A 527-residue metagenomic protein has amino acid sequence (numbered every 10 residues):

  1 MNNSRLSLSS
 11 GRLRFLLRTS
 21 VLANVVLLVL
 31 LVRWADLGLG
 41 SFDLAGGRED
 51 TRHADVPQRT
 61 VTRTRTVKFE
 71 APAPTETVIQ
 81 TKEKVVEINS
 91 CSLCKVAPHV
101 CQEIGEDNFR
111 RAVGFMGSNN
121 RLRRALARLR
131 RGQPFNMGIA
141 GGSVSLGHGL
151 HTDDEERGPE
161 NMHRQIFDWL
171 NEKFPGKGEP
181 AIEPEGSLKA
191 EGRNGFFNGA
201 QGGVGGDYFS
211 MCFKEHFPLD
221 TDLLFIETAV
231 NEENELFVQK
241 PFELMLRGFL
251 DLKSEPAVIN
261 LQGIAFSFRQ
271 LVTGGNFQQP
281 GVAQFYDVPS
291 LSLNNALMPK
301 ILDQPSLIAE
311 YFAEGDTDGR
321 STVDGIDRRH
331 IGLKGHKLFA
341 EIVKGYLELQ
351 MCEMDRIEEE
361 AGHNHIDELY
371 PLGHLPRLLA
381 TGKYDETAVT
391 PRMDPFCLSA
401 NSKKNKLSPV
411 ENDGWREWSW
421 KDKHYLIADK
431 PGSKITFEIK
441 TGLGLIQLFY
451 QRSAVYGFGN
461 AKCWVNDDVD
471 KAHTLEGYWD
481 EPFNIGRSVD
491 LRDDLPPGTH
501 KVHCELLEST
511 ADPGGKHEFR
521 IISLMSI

Functional and structural regions predicted by a protein language model:
N2-T51: N-terminal signal-anchor transmembrane helix specifying type II single-pass membrane topology of secretory-pathway
G11-V21, L30, V85-N108, E314-I527: Conserved catalytic region of serine esterases and O-acyltransferases that act on ester linkages in lipids
R48-C91: Fungal extracellular Ser/Thr-rich, low-complexity intrinsically disordered regions
S90-G199, K214-P218, I446-Y456, W464 (+4 more regions): Serine-esterase "nucleophile elbow" of acetyl-processing enzymes
G117-R124, G205-F217, K240-G248, G274-Q278: Alpha-helical scaffolding within the catalytic cores of extracellular/periplasmic polymer-degrading hydrolases
R121, A257-Q262, G274-T322, K337-R356: Extracellular serine-dependent O-acyl
G138, S145-L146, L150, G206-Q239: Oxyanion-hole/transition-state-stabilizing segment in secreted/luminal serine hydrolases and related acyltransferases
E227-N231, L246-F277: Active-site segments of SGNH/GDSL-like serine hydrolases that catalyze O-acetyl group transfer/hydrolysis on lipids
